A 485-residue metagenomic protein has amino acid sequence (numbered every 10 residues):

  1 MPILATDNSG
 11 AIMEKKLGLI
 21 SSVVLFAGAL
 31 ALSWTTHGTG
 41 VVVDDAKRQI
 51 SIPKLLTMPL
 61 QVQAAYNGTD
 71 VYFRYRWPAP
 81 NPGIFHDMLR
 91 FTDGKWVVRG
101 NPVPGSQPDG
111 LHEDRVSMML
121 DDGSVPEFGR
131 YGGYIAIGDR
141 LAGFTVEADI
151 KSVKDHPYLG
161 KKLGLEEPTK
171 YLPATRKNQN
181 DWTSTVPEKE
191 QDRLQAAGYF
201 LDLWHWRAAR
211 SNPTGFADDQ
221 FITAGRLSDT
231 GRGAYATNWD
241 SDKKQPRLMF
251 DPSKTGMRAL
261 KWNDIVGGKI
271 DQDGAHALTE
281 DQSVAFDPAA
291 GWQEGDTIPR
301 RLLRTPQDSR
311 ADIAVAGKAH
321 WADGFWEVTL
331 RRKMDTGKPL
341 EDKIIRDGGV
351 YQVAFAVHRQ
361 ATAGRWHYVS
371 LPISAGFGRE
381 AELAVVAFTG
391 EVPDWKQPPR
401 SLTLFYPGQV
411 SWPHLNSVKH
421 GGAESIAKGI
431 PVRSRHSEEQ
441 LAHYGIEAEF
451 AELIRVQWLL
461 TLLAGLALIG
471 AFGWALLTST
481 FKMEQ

Functional and structural regions predicted by a protein language model:
P2-K15, R90-A290, G337-Q485: Acidic/polar low-complexity flexible segments
L19-S33, A464-A471: Hydrophobic membrane-insertion alpha-helices, especially the h-region of bacterial N-terminal signal peptides
G28-D44, V456-Q457, W474-F481: Membrane-interface motif at the C-terminal end of an N-terminal transmembrane signal
L55-N67, Y72: Early extracytoplasmic/domain-onset interaction patches
L60-Q63, V315-H320: Beta-strand-rich interaction surfaces with strong enrichment in secreted/lumenal proteins
D70-A79, W326-M334: Short, well-ordered beta-strand segments enriched in hydrophobic/aromatic residues
E280-A311: Surface-exposed, low-complexity/disordered Ser/Thr/Gly/Pro/Asn-rich loops and linkers
G317-G324, E341-R346: Exposed beta-sheet edge/beta-hairpin loop segments within beta-rich domains
